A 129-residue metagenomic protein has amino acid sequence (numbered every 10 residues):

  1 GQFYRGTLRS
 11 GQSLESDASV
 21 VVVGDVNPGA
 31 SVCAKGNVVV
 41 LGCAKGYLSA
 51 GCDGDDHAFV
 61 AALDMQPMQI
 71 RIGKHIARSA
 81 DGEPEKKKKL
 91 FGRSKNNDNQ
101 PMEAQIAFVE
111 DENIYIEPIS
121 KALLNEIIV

Functional and structural regions predicted by a protein language model:
G1-S10, G51-V129: Intrinsically disordered, low-complexity terminal regions
D17, G29, K35, D56-H57 (+1 more regions): Short, surface-exposed beta-edge/turn micro-motifs
